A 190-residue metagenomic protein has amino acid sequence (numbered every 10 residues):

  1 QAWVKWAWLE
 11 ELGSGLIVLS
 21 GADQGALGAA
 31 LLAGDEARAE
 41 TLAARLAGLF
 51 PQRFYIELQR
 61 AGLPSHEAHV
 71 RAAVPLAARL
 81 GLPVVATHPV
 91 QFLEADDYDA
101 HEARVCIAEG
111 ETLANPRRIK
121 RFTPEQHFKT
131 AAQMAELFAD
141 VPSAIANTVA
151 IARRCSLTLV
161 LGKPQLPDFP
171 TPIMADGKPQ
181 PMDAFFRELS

Functional and structural regions predicted by a protein language model:
Q1-S190: Phosphodiester-processing cores and adjacent nucleic acid-binding clamps
